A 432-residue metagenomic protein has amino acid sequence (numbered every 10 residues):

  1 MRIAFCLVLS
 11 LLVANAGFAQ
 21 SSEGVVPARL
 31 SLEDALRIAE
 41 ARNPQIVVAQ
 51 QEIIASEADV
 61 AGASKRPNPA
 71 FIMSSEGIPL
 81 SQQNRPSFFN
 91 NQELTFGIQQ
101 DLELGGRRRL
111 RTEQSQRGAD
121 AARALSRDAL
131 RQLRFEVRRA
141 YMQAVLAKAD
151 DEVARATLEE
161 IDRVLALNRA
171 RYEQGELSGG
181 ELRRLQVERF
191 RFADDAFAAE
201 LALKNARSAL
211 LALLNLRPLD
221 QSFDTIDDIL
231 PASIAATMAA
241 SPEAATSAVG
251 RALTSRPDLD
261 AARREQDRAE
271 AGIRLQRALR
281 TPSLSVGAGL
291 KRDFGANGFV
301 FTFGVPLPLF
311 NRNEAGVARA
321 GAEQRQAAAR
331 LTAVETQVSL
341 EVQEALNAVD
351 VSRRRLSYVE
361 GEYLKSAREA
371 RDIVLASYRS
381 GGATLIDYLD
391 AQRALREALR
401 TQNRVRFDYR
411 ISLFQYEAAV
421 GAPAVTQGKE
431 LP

Functional and structural regions predicted by a protein language model:
A4-N15: Bacterial N-terminal signal peptides
C6, A19-G24, P218, T401-P432: Acidic, low-complexity, intrinsically disordered peripheral segments
S21-A28, I72-R107, R111, D224-S241 (+2 more regions): Small/polar, glycine/serine/threonine/aspartate-rich low-complexity segments that form flexible
S22-E40: Short N-terminal segments immediately surrounding and downstream of signal-peptide cleavage
R37-V47, I54-P69, F96-Q114, A124-R131 (+8 more regions): A glycine-/polar-enriched beta->alpha junction
V48-A63, A129, L133-A154, R163-L165 (+5 more regions): Amphipathic alpha-helical coiled-coil segments
T112-Q116, G179-V187, L385-Q392: Short, charged, amphipathic alpha-helical segments
A129-R251, A345-A348, S352: Periplasmic alpha-helical coiled-coil/stalk elements that build and connect Gram-negative outer-membrane
